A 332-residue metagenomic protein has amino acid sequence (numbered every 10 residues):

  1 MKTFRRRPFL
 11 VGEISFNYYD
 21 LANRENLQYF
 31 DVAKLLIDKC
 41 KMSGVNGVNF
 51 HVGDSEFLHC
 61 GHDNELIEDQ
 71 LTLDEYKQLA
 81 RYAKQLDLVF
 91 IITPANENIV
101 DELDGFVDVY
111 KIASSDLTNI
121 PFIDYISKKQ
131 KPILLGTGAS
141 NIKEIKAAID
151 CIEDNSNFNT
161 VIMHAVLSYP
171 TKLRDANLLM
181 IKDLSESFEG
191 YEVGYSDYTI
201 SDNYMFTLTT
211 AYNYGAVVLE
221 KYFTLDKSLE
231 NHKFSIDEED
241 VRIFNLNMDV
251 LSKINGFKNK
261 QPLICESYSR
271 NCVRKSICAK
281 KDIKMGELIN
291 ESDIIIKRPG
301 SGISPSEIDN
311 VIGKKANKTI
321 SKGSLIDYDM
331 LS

Functional and structural regions predicted by a protein language model:
M1-S332: Catalytic cores and adjacent flexible loops of soluble metabolic enzymes that perform enolate/carbanion chemistry on
